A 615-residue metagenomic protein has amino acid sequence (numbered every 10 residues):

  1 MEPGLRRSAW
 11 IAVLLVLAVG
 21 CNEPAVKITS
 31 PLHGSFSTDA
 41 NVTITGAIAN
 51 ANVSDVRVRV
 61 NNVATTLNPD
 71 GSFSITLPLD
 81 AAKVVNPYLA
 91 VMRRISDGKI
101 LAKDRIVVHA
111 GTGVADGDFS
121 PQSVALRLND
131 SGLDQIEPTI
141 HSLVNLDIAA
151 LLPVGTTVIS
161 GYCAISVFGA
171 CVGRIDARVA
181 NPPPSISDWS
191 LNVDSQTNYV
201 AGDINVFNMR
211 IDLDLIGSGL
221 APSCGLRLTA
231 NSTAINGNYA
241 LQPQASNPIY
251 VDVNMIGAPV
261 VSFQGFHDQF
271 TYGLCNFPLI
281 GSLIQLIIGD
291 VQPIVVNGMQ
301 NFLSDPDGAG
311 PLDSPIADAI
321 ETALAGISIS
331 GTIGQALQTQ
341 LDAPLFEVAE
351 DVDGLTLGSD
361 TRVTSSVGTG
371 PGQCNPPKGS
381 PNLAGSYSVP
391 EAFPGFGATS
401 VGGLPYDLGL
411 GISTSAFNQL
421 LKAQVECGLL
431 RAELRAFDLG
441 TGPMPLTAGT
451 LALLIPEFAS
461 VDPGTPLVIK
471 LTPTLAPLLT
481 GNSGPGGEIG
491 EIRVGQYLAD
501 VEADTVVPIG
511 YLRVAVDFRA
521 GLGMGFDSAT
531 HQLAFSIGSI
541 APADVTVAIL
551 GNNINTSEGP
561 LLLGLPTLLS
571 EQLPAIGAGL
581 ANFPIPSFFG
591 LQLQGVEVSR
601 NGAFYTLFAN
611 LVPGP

Functional and structural regions predicted by a protein language model:
M1-I11: Bacterial N-terminal signal peptides that target proteins for export
A18-G20: C-terminal motif of bacterial Sec signal peptides marking the signal peptidase cleavage site
P24-G34, D39-A110: Ser/Thr-rich low-complexity repeats and stalk/linker segments
L32-F36, P78, G225, E347 (+1 more regions): Outer-membrane beta-barrel proteins
T43-T45, S74-T76, P87-V91, A201-N205 (+4 more regions): Beta-strand secondary-structure signal
G111-D212, T271-P615: Extended, low-charge, aliphatic-rich alpha-helical segments
G217-N238, P508-G521: Amphipathic hydrophobic-ligand
L226-Q242, S246-N276, I280: Well-ordered mid-protein domain cores that form the structural environment of catalytic cofactors
